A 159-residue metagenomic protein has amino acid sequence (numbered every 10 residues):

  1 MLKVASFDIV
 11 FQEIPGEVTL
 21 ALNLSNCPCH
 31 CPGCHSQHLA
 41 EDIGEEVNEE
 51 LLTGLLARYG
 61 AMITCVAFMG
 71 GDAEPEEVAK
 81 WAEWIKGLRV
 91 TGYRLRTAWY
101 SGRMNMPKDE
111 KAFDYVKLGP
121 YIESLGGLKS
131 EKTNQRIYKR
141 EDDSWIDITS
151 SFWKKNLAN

Functional and structural regions predicted by a protein language model:
M1-N23, P28, S36-E41: N-terminal [4Fe-4S]-dependent radical SAM core
V18, A112, T133: Residues that flank catalytic or metal-binding motifs in active/ligand-binding sites
C31: Short cysteine-rich clusters marking metal-coordination/redox-active sites
S36-V47, A61-E76, Y93-M106, Y115-R140: Core AdoMet radical
N48-L52, A79-W84: Charged helix-capping and loop-helix junction motifs
L51-Y59: A short, N-terminal amphipathic alpha-helix
P75-K80, K86-R89, L125-N159: P-loop/Walker A phosphate-binding loop and immediately adjacent motor/lid segment at beta-alpha junctions
